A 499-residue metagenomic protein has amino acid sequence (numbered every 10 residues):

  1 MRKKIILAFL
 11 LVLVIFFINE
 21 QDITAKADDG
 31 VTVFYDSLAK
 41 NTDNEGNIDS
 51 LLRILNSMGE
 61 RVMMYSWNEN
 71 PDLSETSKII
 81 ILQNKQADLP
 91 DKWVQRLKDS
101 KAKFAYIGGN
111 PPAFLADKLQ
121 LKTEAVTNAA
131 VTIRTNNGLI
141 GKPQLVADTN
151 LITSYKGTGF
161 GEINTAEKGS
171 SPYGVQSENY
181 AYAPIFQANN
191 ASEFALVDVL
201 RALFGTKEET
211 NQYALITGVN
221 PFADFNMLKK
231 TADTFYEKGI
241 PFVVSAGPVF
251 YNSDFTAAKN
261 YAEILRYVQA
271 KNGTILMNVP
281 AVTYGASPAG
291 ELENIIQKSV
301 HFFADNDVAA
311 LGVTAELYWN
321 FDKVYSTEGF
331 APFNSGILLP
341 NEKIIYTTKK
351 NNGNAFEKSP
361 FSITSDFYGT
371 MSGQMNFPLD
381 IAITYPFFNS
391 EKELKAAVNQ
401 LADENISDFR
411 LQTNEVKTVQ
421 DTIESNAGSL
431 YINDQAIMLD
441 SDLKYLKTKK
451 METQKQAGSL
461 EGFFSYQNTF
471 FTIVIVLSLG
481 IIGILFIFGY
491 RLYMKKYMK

Functional and structural regions predicted by a protein language model:
G30-L38, A105-F114, G239-F333, P340-N351 (+1 more regions): Metal-dependent polysaccharide deacetylase catalytic core of the NodB/CE4 family, i.e., the active-site-bearing domain
L51-S77, D88, P360-M371: A short, well-structured beta->alpha microelement
E75-D117, N272: Short alpha-beta junction capping motif
T76-S77, A102-K103, D117-A130, R134-Q144 (+1 more regions): A glycine-centered loop/beta-turn motif at secondary-structure junctions
Q187-S192, L196-Q269, V282: Active-site beta->alpha N-cap acidic-glycine motif
L203-F204, N211-F222, N306, W319 (+1 more regions): Catalytic grooves of carbohydrate-active enzymes
F330-D366, D408-E415: His/Asp/Glu-enriched short active-site or ligand-binding loop at hydrolase and phosphoryl-transfer sites
D440-K499: C-terminal single-pass membrane-anchor helix
